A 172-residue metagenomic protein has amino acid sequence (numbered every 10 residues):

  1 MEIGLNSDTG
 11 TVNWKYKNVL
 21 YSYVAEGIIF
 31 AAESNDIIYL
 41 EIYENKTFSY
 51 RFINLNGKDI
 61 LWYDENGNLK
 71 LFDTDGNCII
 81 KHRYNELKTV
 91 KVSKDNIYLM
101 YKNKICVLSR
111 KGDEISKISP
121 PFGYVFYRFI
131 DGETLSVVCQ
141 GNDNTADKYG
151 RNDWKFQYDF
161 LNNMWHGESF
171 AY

Functional and structural regions predicted by a protein language model:
M1-D8, K15-Y43, T47-F52, D59 (+3 more regions): Repeated scaffold domains used in trafficking and secretory/extracellular systems, primarily beta-propellers
I42-G57, V138-N152: Short, conserved, GDST-rich strand-edge loop motifs in beta-rich repeat architectures
L61-D64, Y98-M100, A146-D153: Short, solvent-exposed loop/turn segments at conserved positions within beta-propeller repeat blades
D73, L108-K111, D159: Structural recognition of the beta-propeller blade-terminating site
D75-H82, D113-S119, H166-S169: A short beta-strand motif characteristic of beta-propeller blades
I97, L135-V137: Hydrophobic beta-strand positions that form the internal "hydrophobic ladder" of WD40/Gbeta-like beta-propeller blades
N152-N163: Beta-propeller blade signature
